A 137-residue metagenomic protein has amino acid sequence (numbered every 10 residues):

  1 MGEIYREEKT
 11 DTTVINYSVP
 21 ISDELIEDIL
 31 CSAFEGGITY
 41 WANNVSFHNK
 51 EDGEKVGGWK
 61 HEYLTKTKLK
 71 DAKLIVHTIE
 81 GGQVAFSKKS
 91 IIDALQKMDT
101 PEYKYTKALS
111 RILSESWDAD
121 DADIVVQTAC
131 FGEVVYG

Functional and structural regions predicted by a protein language model:
G2-H77: Long, contiguous N-terminal structural blocks used for assembly/anchoring
N16-I29, G82, F86-S90, T100 (+2 more regions): Alpha-helix boundary/N-cap detector
A33, G37, W41, M98-T106 (+1 more regions): Short, flexible helical or helix-coil boundary motifs
G37, K50, I79-G81, K89 (+1 more regions): Generic structural motif
I79, V84, I124-T128: Preference for short coil/turn "hinge" residues that link or interrupt alpha-helices
S87-K89, A94, T106: Acidic, low-complexity, intrinsically disordered interaction modules
A108-Y136: Acidic, proline/glycine-rich low-complexity IDRs
